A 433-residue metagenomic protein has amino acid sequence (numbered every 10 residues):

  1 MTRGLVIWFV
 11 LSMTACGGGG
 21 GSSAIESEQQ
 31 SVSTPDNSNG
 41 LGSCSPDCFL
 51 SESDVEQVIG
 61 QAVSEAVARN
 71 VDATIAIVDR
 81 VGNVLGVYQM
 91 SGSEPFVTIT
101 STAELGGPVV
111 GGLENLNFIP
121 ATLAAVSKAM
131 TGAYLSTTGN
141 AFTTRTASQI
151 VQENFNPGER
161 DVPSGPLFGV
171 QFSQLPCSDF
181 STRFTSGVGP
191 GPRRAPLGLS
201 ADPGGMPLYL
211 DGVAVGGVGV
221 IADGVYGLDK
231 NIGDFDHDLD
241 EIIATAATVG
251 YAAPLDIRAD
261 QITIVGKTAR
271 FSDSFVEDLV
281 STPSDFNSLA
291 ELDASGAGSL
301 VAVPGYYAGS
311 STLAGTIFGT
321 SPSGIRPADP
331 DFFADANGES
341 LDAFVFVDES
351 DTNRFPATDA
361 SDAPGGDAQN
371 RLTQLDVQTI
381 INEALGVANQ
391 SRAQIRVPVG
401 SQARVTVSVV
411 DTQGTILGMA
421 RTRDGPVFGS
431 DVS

Functional and structural regions predicted by a protein language model:
M1-V6: Bacterial N-terminal signal peptides that target proteins for export
S12-A15: C-terminal motif of bacterial Sec signal peptides marking the signal peptidase cleavage site
G17-G21: Bacterial signal peptide processing site
S23-S433: Flexible, solvent-exposed loop/hinge segments and secondary-structure transition points
